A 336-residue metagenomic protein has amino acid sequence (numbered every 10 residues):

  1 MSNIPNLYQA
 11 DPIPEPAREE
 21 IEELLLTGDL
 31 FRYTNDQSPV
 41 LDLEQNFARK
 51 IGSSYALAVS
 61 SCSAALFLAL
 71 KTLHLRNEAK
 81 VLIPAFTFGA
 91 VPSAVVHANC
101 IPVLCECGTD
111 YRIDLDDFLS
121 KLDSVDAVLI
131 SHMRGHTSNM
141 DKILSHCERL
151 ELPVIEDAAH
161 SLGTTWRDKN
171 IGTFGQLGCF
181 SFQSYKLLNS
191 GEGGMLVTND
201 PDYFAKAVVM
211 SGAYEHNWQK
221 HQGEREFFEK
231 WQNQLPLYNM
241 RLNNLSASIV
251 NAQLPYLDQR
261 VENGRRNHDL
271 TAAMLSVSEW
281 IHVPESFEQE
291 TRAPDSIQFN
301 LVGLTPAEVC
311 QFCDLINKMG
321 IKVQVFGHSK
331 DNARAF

Functional and structural regions predicted by a protein language model:
M1-T72, R76, A98, I130 (+2 more regions): Conserved PLP-binding active-site segment in aminotransferase class I/II-type PLP enzymes
K71-A158, T165: PLP-dependent aminotransferase-like
S161-R167, F174-S296: Active-site region of PLP-dependent enzymes
E215-E226, L270-A273, F312-F336: Conserved PLP cofactor-binding pocket of PLP-dependent enzymes
F287, P294-T305, F326-F336: Conserved PLP-binding active-site segment of the aspartate aminotransferase-like
L304-F312: Short, conserved charged micro-motifs
